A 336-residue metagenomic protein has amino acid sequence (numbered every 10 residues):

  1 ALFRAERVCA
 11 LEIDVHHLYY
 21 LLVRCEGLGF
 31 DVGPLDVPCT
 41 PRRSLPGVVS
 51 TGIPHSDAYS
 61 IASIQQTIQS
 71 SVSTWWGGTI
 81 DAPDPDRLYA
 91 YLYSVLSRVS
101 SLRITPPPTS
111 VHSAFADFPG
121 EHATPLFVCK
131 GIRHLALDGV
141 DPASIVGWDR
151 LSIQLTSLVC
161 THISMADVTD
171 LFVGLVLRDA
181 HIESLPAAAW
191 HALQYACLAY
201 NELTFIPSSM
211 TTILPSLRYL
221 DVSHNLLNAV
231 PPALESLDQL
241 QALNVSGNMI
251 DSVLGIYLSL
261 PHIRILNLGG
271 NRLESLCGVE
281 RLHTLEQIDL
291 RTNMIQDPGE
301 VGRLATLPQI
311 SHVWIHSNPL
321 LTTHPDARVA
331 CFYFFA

Functional and structural regions predicted by a protein language model:
A1-A143, D149-T156, V173, A327-A336: Terminal targeting and flexible regions in eukaryotic proteins, enriched in but not limited to LRR-containing proteins
L96, C129, L151-I153, W190 (+6 more regions): Leucine-rich repeat
L102, R133-L137, T156-T161, L193-L198 (+5 more regions): Conserved hydrophobic beta-strand positions in leucine-rich repeat
P107, L137-V140, T161-I163, N201 (+5 more regions): Conserved "Asn-ladder"/turn position within leucine-rich repeats
S110-F115, M165-A192: Acidic/polar low-complexity surface segments
H122-A123, I145-D149, M165-L171, S184-L185 (+6 more regions): The feature encodes a structural signal of leucine-rich repeats
L220-L290: Eukaryotic tandem repeat interaction scaffolds
I310-A336: C-terminal capping region of solenoid repeat domains
